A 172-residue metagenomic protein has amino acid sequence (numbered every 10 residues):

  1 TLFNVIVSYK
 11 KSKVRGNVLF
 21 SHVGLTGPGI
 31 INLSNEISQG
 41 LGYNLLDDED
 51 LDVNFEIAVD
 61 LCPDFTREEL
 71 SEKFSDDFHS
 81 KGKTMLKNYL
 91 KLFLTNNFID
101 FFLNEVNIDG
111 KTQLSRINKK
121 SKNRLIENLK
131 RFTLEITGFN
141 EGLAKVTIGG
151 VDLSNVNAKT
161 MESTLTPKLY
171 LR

Functional and structural regions predicted by a protein language model:
T1-N4: Central beta-strand plus flanking loop segment that forms part of the substrate or channel wall within the catalytic
I6-K168: Residue-level recognition of phosphate/Mg2+-coordinating polar/acidic sites in nucleotide-handling active sites
L171-R172: Glycine- and acidic-rich phosphate- and metal-coordinating loops
